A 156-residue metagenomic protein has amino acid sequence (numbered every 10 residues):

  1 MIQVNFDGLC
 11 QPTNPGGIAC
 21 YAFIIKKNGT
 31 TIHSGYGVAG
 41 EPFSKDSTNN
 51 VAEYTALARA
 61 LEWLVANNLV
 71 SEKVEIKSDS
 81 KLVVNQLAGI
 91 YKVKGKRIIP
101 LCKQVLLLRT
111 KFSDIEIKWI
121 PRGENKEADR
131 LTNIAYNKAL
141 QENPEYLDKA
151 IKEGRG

Functional and structural regions predicted by a protein language model:
M1-V51, W63: RNase H-like nuclease fold core
L9-P15, A58-K138, E142: RNase H catalytic domain
N28-T31, N50-V51, I99-K103, Q141-E145: Glycine-rich loops and low-complexity Gly/Arg-rich segments that provide flexible linkers or classic glycine-based
S34-V38, V105-R109, L147-I151: Short C-terminal domain-edge/linker segments immediately following a structured domain
V51, T55-R59: Short amphipathic alpha-helical face segments that pack within enzyme cores and frequently flank/anchor catalytic
Q141-G156: Acidic two-metal-ion nuclease catalytic site recognized across multiple nuclease folds, prominently DnaQ/RNase D-T
